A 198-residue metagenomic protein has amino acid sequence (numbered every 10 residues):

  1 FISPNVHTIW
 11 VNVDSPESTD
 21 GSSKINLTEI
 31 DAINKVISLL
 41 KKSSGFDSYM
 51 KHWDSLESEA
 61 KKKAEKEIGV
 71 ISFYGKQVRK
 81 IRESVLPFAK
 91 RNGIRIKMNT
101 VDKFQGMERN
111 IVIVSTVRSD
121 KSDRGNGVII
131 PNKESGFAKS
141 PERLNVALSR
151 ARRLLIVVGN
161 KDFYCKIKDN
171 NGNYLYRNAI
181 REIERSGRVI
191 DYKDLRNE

Functional and structural regions predicted by a protein language model:
F1-E83: Conserved helicase/translocase motor-coupling segment
N5-V6, I94, E108-I111, A151-L154: Short glycine-/polar-rich loops that comprise or flank the Walker A/P-loop and associated switch/sensor motifs
P16, G75-V78, F104-Q105, R118-K121 (+2 more regions): Conserved nucleotide-binding/hydrolysis micro-motifs of P-loop NTPases
E29, K97, S140-R143: Amphipathic coiled-coil/heptad-repeat helices and related helical stalk/stem segments that mediate oligomerization
A60, P87, K121-E198: Helicase C-terminal subdomain and adjacent C-terminal extension
I71, I113-S115, L148, I156: Structural motif
K76-E83, R109-N110, I167-D169: A short acidic (Asp/Glu
R82-V114, S119-S122: Conserved motor-coupling elements within RecA-like helicase/translocase cores
